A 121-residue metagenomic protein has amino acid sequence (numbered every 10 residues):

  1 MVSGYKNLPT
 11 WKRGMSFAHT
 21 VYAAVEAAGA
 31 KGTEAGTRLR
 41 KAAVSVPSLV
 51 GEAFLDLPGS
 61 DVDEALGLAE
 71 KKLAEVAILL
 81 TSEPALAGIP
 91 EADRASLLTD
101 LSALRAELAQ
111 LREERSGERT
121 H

Functional and structural regions predicted by a protein language model:
M1-H121: Amphipathic alpha-helical assembly/interaction segments
